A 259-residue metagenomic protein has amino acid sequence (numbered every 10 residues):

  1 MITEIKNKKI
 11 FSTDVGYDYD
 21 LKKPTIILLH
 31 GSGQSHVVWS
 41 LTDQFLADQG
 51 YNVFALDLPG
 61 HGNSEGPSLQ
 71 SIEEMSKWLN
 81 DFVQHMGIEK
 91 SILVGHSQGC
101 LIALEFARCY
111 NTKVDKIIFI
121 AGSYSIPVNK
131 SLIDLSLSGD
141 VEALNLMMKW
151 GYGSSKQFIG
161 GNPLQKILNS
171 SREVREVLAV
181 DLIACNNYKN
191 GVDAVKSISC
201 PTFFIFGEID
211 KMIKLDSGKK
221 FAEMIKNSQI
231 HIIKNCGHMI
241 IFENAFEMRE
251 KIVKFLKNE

Functional and structural regions predicted by a protein language model:
F11-E65: Conserved HGGG/HGGXW glycine-rich cap/lid loop of the alpha/beta-hydrolase fold
H30-S32, S91, G95-S97, G207: Conserved alpha/beta-hydrolase "nucleophile elbow" surrounding the catalytic nucleophile
E74-S91: Conserved acidic catalytic loop of the alpha/beta-hydrolase fold
E89-P127: Conserved hydrolase catalytic core segment
D134-S197: Conserved alpha/beta-hydrolase catalytic His-Asp/Glu region
I198, F204-F206, D210: Short beta-strand/loop motif that positions the catalytic acidic residue of the alpha/beta-hydrolase fold
C200, K214-E223: Short alpha-helix in the alpha/beta-hydrolase fold that links the catalytic acid
C236-R249: Catalytic histidine-centered segment of alpha/beta-hydrolase-like enzymes
